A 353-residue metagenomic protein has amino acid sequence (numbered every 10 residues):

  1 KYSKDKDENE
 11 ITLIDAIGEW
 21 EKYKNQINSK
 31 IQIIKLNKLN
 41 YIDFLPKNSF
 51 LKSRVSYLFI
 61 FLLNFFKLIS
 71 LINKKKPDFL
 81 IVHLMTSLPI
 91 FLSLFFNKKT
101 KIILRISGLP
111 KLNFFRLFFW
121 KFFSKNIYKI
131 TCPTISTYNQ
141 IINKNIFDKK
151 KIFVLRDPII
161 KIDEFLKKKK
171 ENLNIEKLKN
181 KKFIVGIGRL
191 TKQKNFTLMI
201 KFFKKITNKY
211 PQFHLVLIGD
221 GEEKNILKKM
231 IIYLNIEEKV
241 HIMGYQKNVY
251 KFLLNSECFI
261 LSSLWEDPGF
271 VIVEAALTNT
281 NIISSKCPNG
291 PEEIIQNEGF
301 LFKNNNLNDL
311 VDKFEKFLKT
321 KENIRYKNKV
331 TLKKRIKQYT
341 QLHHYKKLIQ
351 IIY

Functional and structural regions predicted by a protein language model:
K1, K182-N208, L215-L217, E222-K228 (+1 more regions): A conserved mid-protein helix/loop that constitutes part of the nucleotide-sugar donor-binding site
Y2-V55: N-terminal strand-loop element at the rim of the active site of nucleotide-sugar-dependent glycosyltransferases
F61-N64, V82-L88, I106: Short His-centered aromatic/hydrophobic patch
I127-V154, I159-D163: A short, active-site helix/loop in glycosyltransferases that binds the activated sugar's phosphate group
K228-G244: Nucleotide-activated donor-binding/catalytic signature segment of Leloir-type glycosyltransferases, i.e., the conserved
Y245, L264: Aromatic "clamp/platform" in nucleotide-sugar-dependent glycosyltransferases that forms part of the donor/acceptor
N281-S285: Short hydrophobic beta-strand element within catalytic cores of glycosyltransferases and related nucleotide-activated
Q296-L307, E315-E322: Conserved acidic donor-binding segment of nucleotide-sugar-dependent glycosyltransferases
